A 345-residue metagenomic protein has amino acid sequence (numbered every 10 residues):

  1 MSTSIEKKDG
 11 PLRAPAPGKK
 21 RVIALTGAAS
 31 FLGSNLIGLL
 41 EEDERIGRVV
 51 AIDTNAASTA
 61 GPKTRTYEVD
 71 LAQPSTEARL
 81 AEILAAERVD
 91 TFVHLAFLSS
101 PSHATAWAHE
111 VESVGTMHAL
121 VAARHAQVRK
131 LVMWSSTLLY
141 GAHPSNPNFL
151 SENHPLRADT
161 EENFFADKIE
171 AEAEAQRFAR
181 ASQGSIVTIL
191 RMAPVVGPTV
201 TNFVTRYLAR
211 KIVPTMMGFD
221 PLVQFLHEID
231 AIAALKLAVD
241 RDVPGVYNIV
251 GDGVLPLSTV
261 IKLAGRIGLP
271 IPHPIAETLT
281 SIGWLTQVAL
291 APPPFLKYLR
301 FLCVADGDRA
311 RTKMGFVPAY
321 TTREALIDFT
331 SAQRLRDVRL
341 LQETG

Functional and structural regions predicted by a protein language model:
S2-L12, T312, Y320-G345: Amphipathic terminal alpha-helices
I23-E42: N-terminal Rossmann NAD(P)H-binding glycine-rich loop of SDR-like oxidoreductase domains
T26, M217-P221, Y247-L255, I261-R266 (+2 more regions): Glycine-rich Rossmann NAD(P)(H)-binding loop
L71-V114, A122, A142: NAD(P)H-binding glycine-rich loop region in Rossmannoid oxidoreductase-like domains and their noncatalytic homologs
V114, H118-N163: Conserved Rossmann-fold NAD(P)-dependent oxidoreductase catalytic core, especially the SDR/UDP-sugar
T160-T188: Active-site Tyr-X1-5-Lys
F178-E228: NAD(P)-dependent short-chain dehydrogenase/reductase
I232-P293, G307, I327-T330, R336-G345: Mid/C-terminal beta-alpha module of Rossmann-like enzyme folds, strongest in SDR-family dehydrogenases/epimerases
